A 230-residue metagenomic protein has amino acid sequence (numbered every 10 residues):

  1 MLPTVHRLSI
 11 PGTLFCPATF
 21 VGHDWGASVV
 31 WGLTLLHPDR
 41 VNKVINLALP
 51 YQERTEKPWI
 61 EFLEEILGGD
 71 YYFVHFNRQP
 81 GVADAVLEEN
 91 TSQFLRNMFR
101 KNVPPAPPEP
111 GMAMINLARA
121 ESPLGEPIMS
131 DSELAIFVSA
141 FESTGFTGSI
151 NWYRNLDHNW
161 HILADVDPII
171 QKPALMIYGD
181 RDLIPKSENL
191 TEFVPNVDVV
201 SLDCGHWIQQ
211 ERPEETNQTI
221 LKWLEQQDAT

Functional and structural regions predicted by a protein language model:
M1-V21, W25-V197, D228: Flexible "cap/lid" subdomain of the alpha/beta-hydrolase fold that forms the substrate-access gate
V197-T230: Catalytic active-site module of serine/aspartate enzymes centered on a nucleophile-bearing elbow/loop
